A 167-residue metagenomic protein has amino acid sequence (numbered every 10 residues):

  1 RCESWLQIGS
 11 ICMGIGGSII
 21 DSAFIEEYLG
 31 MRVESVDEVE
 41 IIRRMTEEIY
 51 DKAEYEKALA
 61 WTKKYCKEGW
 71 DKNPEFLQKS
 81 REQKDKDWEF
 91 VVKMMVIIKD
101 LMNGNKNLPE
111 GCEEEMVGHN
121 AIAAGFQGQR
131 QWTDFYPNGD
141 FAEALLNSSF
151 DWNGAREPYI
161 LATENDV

Functional and structural regions predicted by a protein language model:
R1-V167: An N-terminal assembly and electron-transfer interface module characteristic of large anaerobic redox and radical
